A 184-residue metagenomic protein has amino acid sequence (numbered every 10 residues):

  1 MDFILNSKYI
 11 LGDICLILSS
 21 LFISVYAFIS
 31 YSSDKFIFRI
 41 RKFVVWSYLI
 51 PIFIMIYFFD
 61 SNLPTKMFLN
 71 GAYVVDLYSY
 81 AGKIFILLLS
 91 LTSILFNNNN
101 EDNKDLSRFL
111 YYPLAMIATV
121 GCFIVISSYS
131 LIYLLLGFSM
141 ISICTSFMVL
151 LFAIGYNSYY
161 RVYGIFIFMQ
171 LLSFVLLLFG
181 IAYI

Functional and structural regions predicted by a protein language model:
M1-I184: Alpha-helical transmembrane segments of multi-pass membrane proteins predominantly involved in bioenergetics
